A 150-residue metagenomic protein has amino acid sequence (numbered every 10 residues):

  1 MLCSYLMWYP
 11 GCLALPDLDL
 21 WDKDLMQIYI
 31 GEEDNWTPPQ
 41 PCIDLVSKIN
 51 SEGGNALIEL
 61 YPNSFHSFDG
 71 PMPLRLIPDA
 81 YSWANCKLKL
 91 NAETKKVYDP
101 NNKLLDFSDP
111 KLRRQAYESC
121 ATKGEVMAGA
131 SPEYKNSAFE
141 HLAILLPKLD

Functional and structural regions predicted by a protein language model:
M1-K23, N35-W36, Q40: Primarily recognizes the serine-hydrolase "nucleophile elbow" in alpha/beta-hydrolase and SGNH/GDSL folds
S4, L25, N55-L57: Residues at the starts of beta-strands that form the adenosine-phosphate
Y9, Y29, D34-W36, V126-M127 (+1 more regions): Residue-level signal for functionally critical sites in structured catalytic/ligand-binding pockets
D17, C42, P71-L74: Short, function-defining helix-loop hinge/capping sites that tune catalysis or transport
D22, Q27-I30, D34, Y61: Short beta-strand/loop motif that positions the catalytic acidic residue of the alpha/beta-hydrolase fold
S47-A56, P62-D150: Alpha/beta-hydrolase-fold serine-hydrolase catalytic core, especially in secreted/extracellular enzymes
